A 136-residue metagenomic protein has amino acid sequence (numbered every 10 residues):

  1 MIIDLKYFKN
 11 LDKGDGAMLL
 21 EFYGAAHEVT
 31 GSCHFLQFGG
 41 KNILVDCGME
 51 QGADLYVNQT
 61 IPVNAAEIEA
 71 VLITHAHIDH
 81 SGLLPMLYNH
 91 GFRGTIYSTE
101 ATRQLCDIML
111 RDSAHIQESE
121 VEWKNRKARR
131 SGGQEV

Functional and structural regions predicted by a protein language model:
I3-A17: Short, Lys/Arg-enriched N-terminal segments with co-localized hydrophobic residues within the first ~10-30 amino acids
G16, V29-T30: Short, basic and Ser/Thr-rich N-terminal targeting/leader segments
M18-L19, C33, Q37-K41: Catalytic cores of nucleotide-enabled group-transfer and carboxylate-activating enzymes in metabolic and assembly-line
F22: Short, Gly/Pro- and small/polar-rich lid/capping loops
A26-E28, F38-G94, S98, T102 (+1 more regions): Pre-active-site segment of Zn-dependent metallo-hydrolases
